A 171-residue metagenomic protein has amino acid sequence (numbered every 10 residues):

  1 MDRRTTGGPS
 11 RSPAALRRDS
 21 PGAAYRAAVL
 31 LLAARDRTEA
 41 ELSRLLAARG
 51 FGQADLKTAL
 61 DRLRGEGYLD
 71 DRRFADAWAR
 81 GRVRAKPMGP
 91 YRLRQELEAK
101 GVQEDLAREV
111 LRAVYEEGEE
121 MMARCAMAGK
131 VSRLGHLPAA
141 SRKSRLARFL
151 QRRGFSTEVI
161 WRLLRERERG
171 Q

Functional and structural regions predicted by a protein language model:
M1-Q171: An alpha-helical, amphipathic repeat domain used for nucleic-acid recognition, typified by the mTERF helical solenoid
